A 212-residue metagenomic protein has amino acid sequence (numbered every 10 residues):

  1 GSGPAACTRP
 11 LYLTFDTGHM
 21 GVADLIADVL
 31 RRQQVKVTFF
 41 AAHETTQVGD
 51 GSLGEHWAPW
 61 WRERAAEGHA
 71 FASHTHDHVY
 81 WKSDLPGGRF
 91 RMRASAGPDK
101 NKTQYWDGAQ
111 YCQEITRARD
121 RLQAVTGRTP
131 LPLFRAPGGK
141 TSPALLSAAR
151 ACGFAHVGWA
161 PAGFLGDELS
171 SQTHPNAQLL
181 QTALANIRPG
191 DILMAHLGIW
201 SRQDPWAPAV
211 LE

Functional and structural regions predicted by a protein language model:
G1-G108, E114-P132, W206: Active-site beta->alpha N-cap acidic-glycine motif
G18, A42-E44, H76-H78, G139 (+2 more regions): Active-site beta-loop-alpha junctions enriched in small/polar residues
V48-G51, G138, G166, W200-P208: Active-site glycine- and acidic-residue-rich loops that bind and position anionic ligands or nucleotide-like cofactors
P98-K102, F164-P175, M194-H196, S201: Peptidoglycan cell-wall recognition and remodeling modules
V125-A149: Basic- and aromatic-lined ligand-binding clefts that recognize polyanionic substrates
K140-N186: His/Asp/Glu-enriched short active-site or ligand-binding loop at hydrolase and phosphoryl-transfer sites
L180-E212: Catalytic grooves of carbohydrate-active enzymes
